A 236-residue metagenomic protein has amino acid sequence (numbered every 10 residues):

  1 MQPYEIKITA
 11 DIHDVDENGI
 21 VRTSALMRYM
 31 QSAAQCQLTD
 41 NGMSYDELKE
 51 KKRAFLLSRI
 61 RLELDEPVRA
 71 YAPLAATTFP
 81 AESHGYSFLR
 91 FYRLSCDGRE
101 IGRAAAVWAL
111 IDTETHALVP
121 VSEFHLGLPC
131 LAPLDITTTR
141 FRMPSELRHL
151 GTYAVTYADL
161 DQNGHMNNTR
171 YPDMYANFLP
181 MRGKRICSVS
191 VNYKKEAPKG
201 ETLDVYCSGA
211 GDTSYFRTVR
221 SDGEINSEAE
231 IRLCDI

Functional and structural regions predicted by a protein language model:
M1-L57, R103-V107, D112-R185: Hot-dog-fold acyl-thioester-processing enzymes
Q2-I6, R61-S145, A197-G200, S208-I236: HotDog/MaoC-like acyl-thioester-processing domains
E17-I20, E66, A72, Q162-N163 (+1 more regions): Short histidine-centered beta-strand/loop micro-motifs that create catalytic or ligand/metal-coordination sites
S58, F88, C187: Exposed loop/turn and edge beta-strand positions of beta-sandwich/beta-sheet ligand-binding modules
R59-L62, V189-V191: Short alpha-helix capping/helix-loop boundary micro-motifs
Y153-D235: Acidic/His-leaning functional-site neighborhoods
